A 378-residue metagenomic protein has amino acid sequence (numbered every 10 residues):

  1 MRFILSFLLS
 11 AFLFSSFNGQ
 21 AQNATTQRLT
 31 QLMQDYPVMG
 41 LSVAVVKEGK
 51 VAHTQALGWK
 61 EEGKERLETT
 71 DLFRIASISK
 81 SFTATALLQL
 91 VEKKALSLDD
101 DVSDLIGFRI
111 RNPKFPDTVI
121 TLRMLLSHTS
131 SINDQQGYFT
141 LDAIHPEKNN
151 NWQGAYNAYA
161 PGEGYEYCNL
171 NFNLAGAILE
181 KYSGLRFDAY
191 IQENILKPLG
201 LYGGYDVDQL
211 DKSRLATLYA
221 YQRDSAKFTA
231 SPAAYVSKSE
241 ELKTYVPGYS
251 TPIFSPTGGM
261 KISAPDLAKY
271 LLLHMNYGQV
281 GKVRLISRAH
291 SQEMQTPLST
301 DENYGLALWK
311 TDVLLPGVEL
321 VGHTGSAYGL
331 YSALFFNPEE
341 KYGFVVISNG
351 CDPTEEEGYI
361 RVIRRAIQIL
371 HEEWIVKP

Functional and structural regions predicted by a protein language model:
M1-A24: Bacterial Sec-dependent N-terminal signal peptides
Q22-F73, P146-Y156, H371: Short, conserved catalytic-motif segment at the N-terminal edge
A24, R28-Q31, S77, F82 (+10 more regions): Extracytoplasmic/secreted proteins, especially bacterial periplasmic and envelope-associated proteins
Q34-S42, G63-M124, Y159-N171, S255-G258 (+1 more regions): Short active-site loop at a secondary-structure junction that contains or immediately precedes the catalytic residue(s)
G58-E62, T251, C351-P353: A short acidic/small-residue loop/turn micro-motif
P113-S326: Short, surface-exposed loop or secondary-structure junction motifs that flank catalytic or metal-binding residues
L320, Y331-F335, E340-G350: Short, well-ordered beta-strand elements
G350-P378: Short, gly/Ser/Thr-rich active-site loops of penicillin-recognizing serine hydrolases
